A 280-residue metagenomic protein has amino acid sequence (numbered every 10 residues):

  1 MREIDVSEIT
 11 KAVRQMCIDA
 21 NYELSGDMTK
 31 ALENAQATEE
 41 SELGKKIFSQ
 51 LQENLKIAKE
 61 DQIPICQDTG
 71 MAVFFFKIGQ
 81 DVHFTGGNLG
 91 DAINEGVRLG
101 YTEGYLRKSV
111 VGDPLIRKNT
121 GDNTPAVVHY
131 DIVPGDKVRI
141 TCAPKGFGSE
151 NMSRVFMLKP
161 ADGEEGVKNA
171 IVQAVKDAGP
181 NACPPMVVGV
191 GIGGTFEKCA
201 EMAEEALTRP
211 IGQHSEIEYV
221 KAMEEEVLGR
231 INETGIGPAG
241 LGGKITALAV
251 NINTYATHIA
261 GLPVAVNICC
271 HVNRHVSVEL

Functional and structural regions predicted by a protein language model:
M1-L280: Non-transmembrane, aqueous-exposed alpha-helical and coiled segments at domain scale
